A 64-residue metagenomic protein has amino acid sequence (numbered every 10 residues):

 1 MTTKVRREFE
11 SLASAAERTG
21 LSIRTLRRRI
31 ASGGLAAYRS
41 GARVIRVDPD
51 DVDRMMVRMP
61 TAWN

Functional and structural regions predicted by a protein language model:
M1-T25, R58: Polyanion-binding surface elements
K4, R43-R46, D51: Detector for intrinsically disordered, low-structure N-terminal pre-sequences
R18-R46: Major-groove DNA-recognition helix of helix-turn-helix-type DNA-binding domains
D50-N64: A short, Lys/Arg-enriched interface patch at domain edges and termini
